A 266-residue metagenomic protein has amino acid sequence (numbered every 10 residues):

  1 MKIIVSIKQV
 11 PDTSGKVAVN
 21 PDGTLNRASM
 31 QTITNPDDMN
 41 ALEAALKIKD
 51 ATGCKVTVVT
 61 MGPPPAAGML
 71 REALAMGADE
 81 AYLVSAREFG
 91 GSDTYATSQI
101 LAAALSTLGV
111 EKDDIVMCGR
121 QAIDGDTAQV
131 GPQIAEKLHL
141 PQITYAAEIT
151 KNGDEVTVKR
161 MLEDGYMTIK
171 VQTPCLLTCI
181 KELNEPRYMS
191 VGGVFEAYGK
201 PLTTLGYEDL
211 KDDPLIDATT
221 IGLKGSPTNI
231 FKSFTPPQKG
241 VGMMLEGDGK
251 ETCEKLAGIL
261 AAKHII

Functional and structural regions predicted by a protein language model:
M1-I266: N-terminal glycine-rich FAD/FM-binding segment characteristic of electron-transfer flavoproteins
